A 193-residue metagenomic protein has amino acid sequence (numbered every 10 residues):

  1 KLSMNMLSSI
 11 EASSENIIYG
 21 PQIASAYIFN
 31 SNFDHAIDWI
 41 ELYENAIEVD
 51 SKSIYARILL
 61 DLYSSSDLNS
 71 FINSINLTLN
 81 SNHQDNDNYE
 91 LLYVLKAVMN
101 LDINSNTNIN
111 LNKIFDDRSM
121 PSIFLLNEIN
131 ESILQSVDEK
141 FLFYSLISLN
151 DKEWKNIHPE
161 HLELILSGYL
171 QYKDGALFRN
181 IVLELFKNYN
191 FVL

Functional and structural regions predicted by a protein language model:
K1-L193: Alpha-helical solenoid repeat scaffolds
